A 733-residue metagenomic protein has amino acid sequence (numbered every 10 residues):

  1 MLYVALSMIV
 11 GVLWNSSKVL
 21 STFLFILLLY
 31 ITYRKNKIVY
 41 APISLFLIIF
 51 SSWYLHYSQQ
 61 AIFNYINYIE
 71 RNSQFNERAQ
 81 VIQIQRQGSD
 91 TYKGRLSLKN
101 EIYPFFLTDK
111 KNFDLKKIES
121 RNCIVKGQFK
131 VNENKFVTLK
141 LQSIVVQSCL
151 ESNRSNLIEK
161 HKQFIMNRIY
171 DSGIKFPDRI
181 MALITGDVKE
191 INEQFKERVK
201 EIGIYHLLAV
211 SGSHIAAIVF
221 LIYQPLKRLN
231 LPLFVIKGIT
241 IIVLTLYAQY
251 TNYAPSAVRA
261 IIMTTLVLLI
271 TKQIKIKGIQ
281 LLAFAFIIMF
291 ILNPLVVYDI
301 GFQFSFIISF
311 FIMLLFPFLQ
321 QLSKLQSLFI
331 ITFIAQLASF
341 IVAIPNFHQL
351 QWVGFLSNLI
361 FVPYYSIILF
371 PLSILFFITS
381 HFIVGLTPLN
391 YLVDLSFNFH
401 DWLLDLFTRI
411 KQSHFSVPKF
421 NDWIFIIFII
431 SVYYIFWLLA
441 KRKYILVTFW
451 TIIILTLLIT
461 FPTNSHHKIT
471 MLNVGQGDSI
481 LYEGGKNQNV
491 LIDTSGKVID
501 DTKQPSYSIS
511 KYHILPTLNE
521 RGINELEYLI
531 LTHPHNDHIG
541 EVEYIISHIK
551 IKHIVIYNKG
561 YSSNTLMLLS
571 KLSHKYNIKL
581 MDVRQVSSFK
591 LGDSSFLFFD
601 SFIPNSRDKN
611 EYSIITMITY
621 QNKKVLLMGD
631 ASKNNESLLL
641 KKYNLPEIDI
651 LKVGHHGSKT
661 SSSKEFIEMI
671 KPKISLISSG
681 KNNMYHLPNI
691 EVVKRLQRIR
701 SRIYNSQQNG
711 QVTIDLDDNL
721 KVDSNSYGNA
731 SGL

Functional and structural regions predicted by a protein language model:
M1, L150-K160, D178-E190, Q249-S256 (+4 more regions): Hydrophobic alpha-helical transmembrane segments
M1-F63, P225, L229, L314-M471 (+4 more regions): Transmembrane helix-bundle segments that form internal channels/tunnels in multi-pass membrane proteins, characterized
Y3, L20, F195-G354, F420-N464 (+3 more regions): Hydrophobic alpha-helical transmembrane segments in multi-pass membrane proteins
Y3, V12, G212-I215, Y253 (+7 more regions): Conformational gate/switch positions in structured elements
I9-V12, Q142-I262, L268, E527-Y528 (+7 more regions): Aromatic-rich juxtamembrane segments at the membrane interface
F46-H206, D501-R521, E525, K559-S563 (+3 more regions): Membrane-interface helix/helix-cap signal primarily in integral membrane proteins
A79, I158-E159, G301, S339 (+2 more regions): Residue-level signal for inorganic ion chemistry
N100, F113-L115, T379-L733: Non-globular, low-confidence helical/coil segments that flank catalytic cores
